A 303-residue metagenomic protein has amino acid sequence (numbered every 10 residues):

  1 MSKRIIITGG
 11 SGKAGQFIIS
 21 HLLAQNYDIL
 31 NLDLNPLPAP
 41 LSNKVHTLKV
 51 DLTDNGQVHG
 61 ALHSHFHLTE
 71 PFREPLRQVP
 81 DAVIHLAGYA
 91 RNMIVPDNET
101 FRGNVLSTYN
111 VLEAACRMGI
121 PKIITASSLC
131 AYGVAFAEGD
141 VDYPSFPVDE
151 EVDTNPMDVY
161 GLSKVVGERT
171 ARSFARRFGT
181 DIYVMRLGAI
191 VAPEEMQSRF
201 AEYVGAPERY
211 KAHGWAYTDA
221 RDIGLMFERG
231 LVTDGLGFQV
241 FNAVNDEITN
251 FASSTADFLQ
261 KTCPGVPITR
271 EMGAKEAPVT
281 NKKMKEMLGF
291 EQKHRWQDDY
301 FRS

Functional and structural regions predicted by a protein language model:
I5-Q25: N-terminal Rossmann NAD(P)H-binding glycine-rich loop of SDR-like oxidoreductase domains
V50-G103: NAD(P)H-binding glycine-rich loop region in Rossmannoid oxidoreductase-like domains and their noncatalytic homologs
R102, E138-F178: Catalytic helix-loop patch of NAD(P)-dependent Rossmann-fold dehydrogenases
N110-M157: Conserved Rossmann-fold NAD(P)-dependent oxidoreductase catalytic core, especially the SDR/UDP-sugar
S127, E168-P193: Conserved beta-loop-beta element that borders a ligand/cofactor-binding pocket
E150-N155, V184-T218: A conserved pocket-lining segment of Rossmann-fold NAD(P)-dependent short-chain dehydrogenase/reductase
R177-D181, A192-G205, R229-V240: Glycine/proline-rich active-site loop of Rossmann-fold NAD(P)-dependent oxidoreductases
G224-N281, E286: Mid/C-terminal beta-alpha module of Rossmann-like enzyme folds, strongest in SDR-family dehydrogenases/epimerases
